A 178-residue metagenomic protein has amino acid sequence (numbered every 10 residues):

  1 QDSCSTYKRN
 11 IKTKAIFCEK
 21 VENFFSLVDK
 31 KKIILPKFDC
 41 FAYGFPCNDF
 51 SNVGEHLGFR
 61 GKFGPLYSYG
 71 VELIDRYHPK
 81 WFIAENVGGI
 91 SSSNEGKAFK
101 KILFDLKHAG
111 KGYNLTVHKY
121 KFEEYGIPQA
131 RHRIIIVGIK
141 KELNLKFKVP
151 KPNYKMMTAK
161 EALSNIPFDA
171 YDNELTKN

Functional and structural regions predicted by a protein language model:
Q1-N23: SAM cofactor-binding core of SAM-dependent methyltransferases, primarily the Rossmann-like beta-alpha-beta module
D2-Y7, P36-Y43: Short, charge-rich amphipathic segments
E19, A42-Y43, A84: Redox-cofactor binding/interface segments in oxidoreductases and associated redox assembly factors
L27-F38, C47-N178: Class I S-adenosyl-L-methionine
